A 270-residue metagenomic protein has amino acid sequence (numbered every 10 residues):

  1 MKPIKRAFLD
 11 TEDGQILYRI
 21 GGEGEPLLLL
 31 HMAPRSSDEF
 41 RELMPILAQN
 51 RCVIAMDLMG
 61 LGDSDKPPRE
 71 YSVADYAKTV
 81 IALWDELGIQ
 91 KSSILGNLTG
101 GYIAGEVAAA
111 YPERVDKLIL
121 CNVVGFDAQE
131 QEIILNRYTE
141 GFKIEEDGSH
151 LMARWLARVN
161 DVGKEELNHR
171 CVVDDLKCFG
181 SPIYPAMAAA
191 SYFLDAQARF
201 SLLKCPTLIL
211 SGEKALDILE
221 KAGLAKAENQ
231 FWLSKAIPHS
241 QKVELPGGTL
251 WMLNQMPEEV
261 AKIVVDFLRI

Functional and structural regions predicted by a protein language model:
M1-Q15: N-terminal cap/lid segment of alpha/beta-hydrolase-fold proteins
G14-D63: Conserved HGGG/HGGXW glycine-rich cap/lid loop of the alpha/beta-hydrolase fold
P26, C52, Q90-S93, R114-K117 (+1 more regions): Structural signature of beta-strand start/N-cap positions in the alpha/beta core of ABC transporter nucleotide-binding
R41-E42, I54-T99, L253-N254, K262: Active-site loop/oxyanion-hole signature of alpha/beta-hydrolase fold enzymes
G105-A110, D116-D147: Flexible "cap/lid" loop of the alpha/beta hydrolase fold
Q129-E130, E145-L202: Conserved alpha/beta-hydrolase catalytic His-Asp/Glu region
T207-G248: Conserved loop-alpha-helix segment in the C-terminal half of the alpha/beta-hydrolase fold that carries the catalytic
I237-I270: Catalytic active-site module of serine/aspartate enzymes centered on a nucleophile-bearing elbow/loop
